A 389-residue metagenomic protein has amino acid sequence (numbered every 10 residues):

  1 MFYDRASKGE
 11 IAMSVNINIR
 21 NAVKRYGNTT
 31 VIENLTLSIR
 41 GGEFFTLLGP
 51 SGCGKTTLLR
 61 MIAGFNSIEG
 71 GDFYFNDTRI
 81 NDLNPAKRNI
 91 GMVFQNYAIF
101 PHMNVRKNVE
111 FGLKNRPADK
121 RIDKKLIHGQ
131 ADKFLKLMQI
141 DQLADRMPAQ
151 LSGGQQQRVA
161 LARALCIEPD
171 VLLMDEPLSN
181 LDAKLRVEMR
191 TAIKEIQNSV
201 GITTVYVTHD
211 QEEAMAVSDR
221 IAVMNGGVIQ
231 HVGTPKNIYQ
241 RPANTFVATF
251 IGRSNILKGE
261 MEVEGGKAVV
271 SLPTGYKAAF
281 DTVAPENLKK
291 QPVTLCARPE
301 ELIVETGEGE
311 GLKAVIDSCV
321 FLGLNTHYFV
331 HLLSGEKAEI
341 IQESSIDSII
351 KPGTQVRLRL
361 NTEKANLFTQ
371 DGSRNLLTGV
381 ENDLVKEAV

Functional and structural regions predicted by a protein language model:
L48-P50: The feature captures the beta-strand-to-loop junction immediately N-terminal to the Walker
A63: Helix-to-loop junction immediately C-terminal to a conserved catalytic motif
E69-D72, G226, K258: Conserved coupling/switch loops of ABC nucleotide-binding domains, chiefly the family-specific signature
G71-R79: Conserved ABC transporter NBD signature motif
P85-G91, Q95, I99-F246: ABC ATPase nucleotide-binding domains
S254, E264-V389: Non-catalytic connector elements of ABC transporters
